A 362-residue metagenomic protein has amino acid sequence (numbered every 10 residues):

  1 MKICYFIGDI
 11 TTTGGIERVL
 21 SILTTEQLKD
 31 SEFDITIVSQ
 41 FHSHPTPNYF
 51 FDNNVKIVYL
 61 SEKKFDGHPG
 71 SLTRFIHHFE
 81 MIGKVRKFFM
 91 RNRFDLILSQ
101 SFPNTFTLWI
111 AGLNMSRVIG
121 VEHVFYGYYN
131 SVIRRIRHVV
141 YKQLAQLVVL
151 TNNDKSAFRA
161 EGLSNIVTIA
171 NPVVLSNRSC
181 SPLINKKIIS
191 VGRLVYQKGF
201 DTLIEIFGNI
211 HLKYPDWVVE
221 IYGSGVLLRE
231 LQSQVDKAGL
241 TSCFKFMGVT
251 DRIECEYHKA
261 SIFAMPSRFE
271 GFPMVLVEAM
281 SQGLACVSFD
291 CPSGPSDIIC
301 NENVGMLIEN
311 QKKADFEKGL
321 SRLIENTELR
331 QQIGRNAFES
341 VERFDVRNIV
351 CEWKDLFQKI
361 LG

Functional and structural regions predicted by a protein language model:
Y5-G14, I22, E26-F75, R159 (+1 more regions): N-terminal strand-loop element at the rim of the active site of nucleotide-sugar-dependent glycosyltransferases
G14-I22, K186-L212, V219-I221, V226-Q232 (+1 more regions): A conserved mid-protein helix/loop that constitutes part of the nucleotide-sugar donor-binding site
M81, S99-T105, E122: Short His-centered aromatic/hydrophobic patch
N153, P172: Carbohydrate-associated surface elements
Q232-G248: Nucleotide-activated donor-binding/catalytic signature segment of Leloir-type glycosyltransferases, i.e., the conserved
V249, R268: Aromatic "clamp/platform" in nucleotide-sugar-dependent glycosyltransferases that forms part of the donor/acceptor
A285-F289: Short hydrophobic beta-strand element within catalytic cores of glycosyltransferases and related nucleotide-activated
C300-K313, R322-T327: Conserved acidic donor-binding segment of nucleotide-sugar-dependent glycosyltransferases
